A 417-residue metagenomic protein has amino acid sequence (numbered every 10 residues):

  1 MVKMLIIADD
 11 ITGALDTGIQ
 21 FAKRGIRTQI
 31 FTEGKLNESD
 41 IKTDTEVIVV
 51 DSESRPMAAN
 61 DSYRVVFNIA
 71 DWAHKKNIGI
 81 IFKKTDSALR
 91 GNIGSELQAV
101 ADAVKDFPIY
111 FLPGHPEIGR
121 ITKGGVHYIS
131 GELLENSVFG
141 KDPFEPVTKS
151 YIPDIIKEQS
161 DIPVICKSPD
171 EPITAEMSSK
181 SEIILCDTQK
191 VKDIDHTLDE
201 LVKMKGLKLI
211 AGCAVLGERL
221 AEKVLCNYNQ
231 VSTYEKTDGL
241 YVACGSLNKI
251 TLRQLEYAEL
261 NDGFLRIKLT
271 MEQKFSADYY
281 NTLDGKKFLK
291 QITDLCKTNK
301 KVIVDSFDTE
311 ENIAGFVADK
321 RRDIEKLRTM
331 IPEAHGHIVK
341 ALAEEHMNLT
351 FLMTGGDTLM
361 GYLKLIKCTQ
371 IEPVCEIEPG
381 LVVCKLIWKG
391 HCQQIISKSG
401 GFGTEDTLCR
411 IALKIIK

Functional and structural regions predicted by a protein language model:
M1-K3, R27, E46, S62 (+3 more regions): Cap/lid and interdomain-hinge subdomains that line or gate substrate/regulatory clefts in soluble alpha/beta enzymes
V2-T43, R64, L112-E117: N-terminal basic/disordered segments at the start of proteins
I6-A8, Q29-F31, I80-K84, I109-P113 (+8 more regions): General beta-strand structural signal in soluble alpha/beta enzymes
T17-I19, N92-E96, R120-Y128, D195-E200 (+4 more regions): Short acidic, glycine/serine/threonine-rich loops at helix termini
G34-K35, P56-D71, I331-A334: Glycine-rich, highly charged phosphate/nucleotide-binding loops
S130-Q291: Conserved, well-structured core segments that form the ligand-binding/active-site neighborhood of functional domains
I292-L295, N299-T354: C-terminal structural cap/anchor segments
N348-T407: Conserved, well-ordered active-site substructure
